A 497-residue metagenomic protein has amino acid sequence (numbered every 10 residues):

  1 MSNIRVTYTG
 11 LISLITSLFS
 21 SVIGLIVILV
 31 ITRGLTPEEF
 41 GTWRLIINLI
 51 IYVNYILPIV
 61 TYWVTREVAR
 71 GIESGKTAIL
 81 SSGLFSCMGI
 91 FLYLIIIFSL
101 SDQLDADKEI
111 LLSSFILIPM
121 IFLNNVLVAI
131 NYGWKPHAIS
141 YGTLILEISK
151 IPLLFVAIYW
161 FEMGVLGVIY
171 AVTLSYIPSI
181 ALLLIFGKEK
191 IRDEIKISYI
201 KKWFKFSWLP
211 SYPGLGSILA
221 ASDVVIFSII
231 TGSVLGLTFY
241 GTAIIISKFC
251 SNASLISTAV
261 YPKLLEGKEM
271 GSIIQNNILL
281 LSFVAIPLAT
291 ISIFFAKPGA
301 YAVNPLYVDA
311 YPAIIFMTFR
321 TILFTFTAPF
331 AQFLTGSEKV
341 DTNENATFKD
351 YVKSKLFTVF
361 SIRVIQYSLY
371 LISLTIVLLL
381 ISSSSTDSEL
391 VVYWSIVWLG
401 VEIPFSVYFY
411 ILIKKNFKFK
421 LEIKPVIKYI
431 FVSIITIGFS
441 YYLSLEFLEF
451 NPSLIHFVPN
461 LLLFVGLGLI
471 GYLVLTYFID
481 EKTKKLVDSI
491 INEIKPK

Functional and structural regions predicted by a protein language model:
M1-I23, V64, E73, Y141 (+10 more regions): N-terminal membrane topogenesis motif
M1-N3, L111-L112, H137-Y141, V165-A171 (+5 more regions): Interhelical loop/hinge segments that connect adjacent transmembrane helices in multipass membrane
I4-T61, Y93-I97, I151, W208-V234 (+3 more regions): Signature of the first transmembrane helix
T9-G24, L146, V168-L183, G187 (+9 more regions): Transmembrane helical elements of multi-pass membrane transporters/channels
N54-E73, K248-L281, A328-T342: Helix-loop junctions and terminal segments of transmembrane helices in multi-pass membrane transport/translocation
F85-Y212: Hydrophobic transmembrane helix module of multi-pass membrane transport proteins
Y141-E189, G241, S247, S361-I376 (+4 more regions): Hydrophobic alpha-helical transmembrane segments
F417, L421-P425, Y441-K497: Membrane-proximal transmembrane or re-entrant/amphipathic helices at the cytosolic face
